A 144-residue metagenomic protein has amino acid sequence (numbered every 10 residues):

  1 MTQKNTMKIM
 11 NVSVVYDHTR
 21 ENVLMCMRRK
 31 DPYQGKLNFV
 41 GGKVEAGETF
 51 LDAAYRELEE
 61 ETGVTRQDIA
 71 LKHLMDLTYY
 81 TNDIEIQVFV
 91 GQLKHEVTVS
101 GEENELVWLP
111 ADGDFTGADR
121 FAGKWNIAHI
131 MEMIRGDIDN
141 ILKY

Functional and structural regions predicted by a protein language model:
T2-L24, K43: Conserved N-terminal beta-strand and adjoining loop/helix that marks the start of the Nudix/MutT-like hydrolase domain
N5, D31, L77-T81: A short beta-turn/loop motif at secondary-structure boundaries
K8, F39, D83-I86: Short connector loops at helix/strand junctions that flank enzyme active sites, especially segments positioning acidic
V15-D17, M25, V90-G91, W108: Conserved hydrophobic "DFG−1" position in protein kinase catalytic cores
H18-E21, P32-Y33, E45, N82 (+1 more regions): Short, charged/polar surface micro-motifs in flexible loops or helix N-caps
N22-E60: Conserved Nudix-box catalytic region and its N-terminal flanking loop in Nudix hydrolases and closely related
T65-M75: A short coil-to-beta-strand element that immediately follows conserved catalytic motifs
L77-D114, G123-I138: Active-site-adjacent beta-strand/loop module that shapes the phosphate/pyrophosphate-binding cleft
